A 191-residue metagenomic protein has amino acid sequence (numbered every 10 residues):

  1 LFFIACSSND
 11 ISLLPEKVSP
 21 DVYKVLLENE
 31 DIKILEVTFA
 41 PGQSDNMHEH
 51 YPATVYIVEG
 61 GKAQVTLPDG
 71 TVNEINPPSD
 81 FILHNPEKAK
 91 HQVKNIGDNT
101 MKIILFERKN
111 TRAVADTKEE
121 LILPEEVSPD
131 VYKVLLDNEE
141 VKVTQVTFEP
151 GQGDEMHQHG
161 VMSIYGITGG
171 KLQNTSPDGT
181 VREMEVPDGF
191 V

Functional and structural regions predicted by a protein language model:
F3-A5: C-terminal motif of bacterial Sec signal peptides marking the signal peptidase cleavage site
S7-L13: Bacterial lipoprotein signal-peptidase II cleavage site
S19-S44, P52-V55, E126-E155, V161-I164: A short glycine-rich, His/Asp/Glu-containing loop-to-beta-strand
S44-D45, G61-T66, I82, G153-D154 (+2 more regions): Short beta-strand segments in beta-sandwich/barrel cores
H50-P68, H159-D178: Glycine- and acidic-residue-biased ligand/ion/polar-headgroup-sensing regions
D69-E87, D178-V191: Short acidic-glycine-tyrosine-enriched beta hairpin
V93-I96: Asparagine-centered strand-capping/turn motif at beta-strand->loop junctions
D98-R112: A short hydrophobic beta-strand segment most commonly corresponding to one strand of the jelly-roll/cupin
